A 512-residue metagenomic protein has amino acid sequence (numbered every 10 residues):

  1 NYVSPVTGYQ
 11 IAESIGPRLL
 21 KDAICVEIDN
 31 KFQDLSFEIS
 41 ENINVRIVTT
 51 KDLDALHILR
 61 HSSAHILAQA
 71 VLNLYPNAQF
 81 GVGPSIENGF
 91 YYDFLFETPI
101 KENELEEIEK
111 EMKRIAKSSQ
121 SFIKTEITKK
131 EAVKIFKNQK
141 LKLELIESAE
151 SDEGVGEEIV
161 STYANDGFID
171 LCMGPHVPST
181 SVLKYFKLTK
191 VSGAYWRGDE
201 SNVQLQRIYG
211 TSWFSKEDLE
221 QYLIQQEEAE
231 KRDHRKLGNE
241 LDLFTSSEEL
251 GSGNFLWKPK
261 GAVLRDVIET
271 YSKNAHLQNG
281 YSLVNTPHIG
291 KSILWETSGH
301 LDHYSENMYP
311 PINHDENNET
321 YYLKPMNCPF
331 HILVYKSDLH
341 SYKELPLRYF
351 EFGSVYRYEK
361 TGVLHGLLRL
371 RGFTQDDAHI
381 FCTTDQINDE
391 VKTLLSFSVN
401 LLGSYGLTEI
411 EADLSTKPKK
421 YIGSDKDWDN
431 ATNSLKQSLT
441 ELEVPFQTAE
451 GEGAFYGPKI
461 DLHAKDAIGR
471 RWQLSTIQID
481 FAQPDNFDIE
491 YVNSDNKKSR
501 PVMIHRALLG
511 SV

Functional and structural regions predicted by a protein language model:
N1-A64, A68-I86, K110-R114: Ubiquitin-like/PB1-type beta-grasp interaction modules and other compact soluble beta-rich domains
V3, S36-F37, L72-L74, G81-S85 (+5 more regions): Replace "in large, NTP-powered and nucleic-acid-processing enzymes" with "in large, NTP-powered factors and other
P17-L20, N73-A78, K117-S118, R235 (+9 more regions): Secondary-structure transition/capping motifs at alpha-helix termini and the adjoining loop/turn into the next element
F37-I58, Q79-G83, Y91-S354, Y358-L364 (+2 more regions): Auxiliary tRNA-acceptor-end handling modules of aminoacyl-tRNA synthetases
P84-F94, I410-K419: Short, conserved phosphate-binding/catalytic loop or strand-edge motifs used in phosphoryl-/nucleotidyl-transfer
S119-N165, M308, G403-Q473, I477: Metal-assisted phosphate- and nucleotidyl-transfer catalytic regions
N318-T320, P329-D338, L347, E351 (+3 more regions): A translation/RNA-centric and nucleic-acid-associated enzymatic feature enriched in Class II aminoacyl-tRNA synthetases
V355-S434, S438: Extended, charged alpha-beta segments that form solvent-exposed binding/catalytic grooves in nucleic-acid-handling
